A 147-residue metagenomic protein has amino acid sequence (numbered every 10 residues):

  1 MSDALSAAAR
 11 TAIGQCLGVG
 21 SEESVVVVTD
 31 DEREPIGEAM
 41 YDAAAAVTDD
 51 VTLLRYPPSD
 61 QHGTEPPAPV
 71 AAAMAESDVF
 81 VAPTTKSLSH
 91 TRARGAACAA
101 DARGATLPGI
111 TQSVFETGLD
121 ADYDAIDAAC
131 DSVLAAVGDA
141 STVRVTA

Functional and structural regions predicted by a protein language model:
M1-A147: Active-site bordering "gate/hinge" segments that shape substrate access to catalytic or cofactor-binding pockets
